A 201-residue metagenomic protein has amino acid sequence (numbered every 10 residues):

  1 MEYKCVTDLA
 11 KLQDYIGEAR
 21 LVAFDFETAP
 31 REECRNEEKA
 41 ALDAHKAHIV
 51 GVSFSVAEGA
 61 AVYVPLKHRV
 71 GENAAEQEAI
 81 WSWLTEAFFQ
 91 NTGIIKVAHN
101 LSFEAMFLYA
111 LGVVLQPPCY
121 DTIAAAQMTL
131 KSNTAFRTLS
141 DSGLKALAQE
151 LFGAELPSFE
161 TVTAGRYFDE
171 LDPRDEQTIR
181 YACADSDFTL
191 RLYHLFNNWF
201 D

Functional and structural regions predicted by a protein language model:
M1-E37, H45, L66-K67, Q77-I80 (+2 more regions): N-terminal accessory regions of nucleic-acid-interacting proteins
E2-Y3, A47-D201: Active-site-proximal helix-loop-helix substrate-binding element of RNase H-like nuclease domains
